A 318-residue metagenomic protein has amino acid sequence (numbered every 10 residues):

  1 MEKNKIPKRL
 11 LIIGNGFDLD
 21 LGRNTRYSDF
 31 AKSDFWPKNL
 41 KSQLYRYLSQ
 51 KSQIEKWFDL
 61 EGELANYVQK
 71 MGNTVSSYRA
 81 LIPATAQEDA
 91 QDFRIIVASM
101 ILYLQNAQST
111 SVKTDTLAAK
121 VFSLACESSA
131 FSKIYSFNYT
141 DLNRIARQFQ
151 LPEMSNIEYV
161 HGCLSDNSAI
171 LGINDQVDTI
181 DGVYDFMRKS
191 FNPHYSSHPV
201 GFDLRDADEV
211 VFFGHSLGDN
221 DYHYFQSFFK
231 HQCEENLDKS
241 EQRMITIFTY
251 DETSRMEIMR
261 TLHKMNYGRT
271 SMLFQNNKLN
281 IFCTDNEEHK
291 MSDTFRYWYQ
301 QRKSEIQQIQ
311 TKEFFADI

Functional and structural regions predicted by a protein language model:
E2-L11, N15-E209, H215-I318: Conserved catalytic-core helix/loop/strand module for nucleotide-ribose chemistry
